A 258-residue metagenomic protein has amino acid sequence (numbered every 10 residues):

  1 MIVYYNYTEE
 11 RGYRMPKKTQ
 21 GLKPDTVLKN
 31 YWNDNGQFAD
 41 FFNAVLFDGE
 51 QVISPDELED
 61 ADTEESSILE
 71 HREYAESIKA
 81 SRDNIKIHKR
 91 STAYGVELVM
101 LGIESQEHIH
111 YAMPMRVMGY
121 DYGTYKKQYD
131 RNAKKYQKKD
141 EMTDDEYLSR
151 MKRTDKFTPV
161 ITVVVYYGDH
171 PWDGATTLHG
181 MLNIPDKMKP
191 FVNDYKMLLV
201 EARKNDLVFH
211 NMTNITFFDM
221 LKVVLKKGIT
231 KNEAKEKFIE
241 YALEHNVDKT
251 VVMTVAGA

Functional and structural regions predicted by a protein language model:
M1-A258: Elongated, amphipathic alpha-helical interaction scaffolds
